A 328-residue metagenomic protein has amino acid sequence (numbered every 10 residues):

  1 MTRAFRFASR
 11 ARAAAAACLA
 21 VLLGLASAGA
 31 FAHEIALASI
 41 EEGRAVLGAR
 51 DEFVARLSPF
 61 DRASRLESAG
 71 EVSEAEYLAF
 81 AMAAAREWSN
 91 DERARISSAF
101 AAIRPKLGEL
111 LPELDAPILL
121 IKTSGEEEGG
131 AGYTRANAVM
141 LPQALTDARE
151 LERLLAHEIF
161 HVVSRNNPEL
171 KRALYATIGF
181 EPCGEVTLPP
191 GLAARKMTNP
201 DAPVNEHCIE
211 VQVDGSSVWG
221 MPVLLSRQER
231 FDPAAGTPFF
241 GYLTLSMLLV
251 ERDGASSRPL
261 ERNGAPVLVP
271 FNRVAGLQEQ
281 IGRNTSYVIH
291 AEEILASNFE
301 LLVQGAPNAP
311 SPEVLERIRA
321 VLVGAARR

Functional and structural regions predicted by a protein language model:
T2-C18: Bacterial N-terminal signal peptides that target proteins for export
C18-A20, A30: Cleavable N-terminal signal peptides
F31-D91: N-terminal mature-domain "stem" immediately C-terminal to a signal peptide or N-terminal signal-anchor/transmembrane
L78-R135: Auxiliary, metal-adjacent structural segments of Zn-dependent hydrolase domains
G125-E152, A156: Active-site scaffold of zinc-dependent metalloenzymes
I159-Y175: Catalytic Zn2+-binding segment of zinc metalloproteases
A176-V323: Metalloprotease/metallohydrolase-associated module, dominated by Zn2+-dependent proteases
